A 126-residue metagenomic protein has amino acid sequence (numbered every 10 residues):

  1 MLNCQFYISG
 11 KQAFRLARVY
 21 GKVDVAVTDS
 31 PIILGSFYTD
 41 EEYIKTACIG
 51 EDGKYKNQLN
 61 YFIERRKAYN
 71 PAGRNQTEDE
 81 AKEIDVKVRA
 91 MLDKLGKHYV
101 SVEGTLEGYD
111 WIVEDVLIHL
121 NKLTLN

Functional and structural regions predicted by a protein language model:
M1-K45: Conserved nucleotide-sensing/catalytic segment adjacent to the nucleotide-binding pocket in NTP-handling enzymes
Y7-G10, F14, R18, A90 (+1 more regions): Charged/polar, solvent-exposed surface patches and flexible loops
R18-K22, K94, K122: Secondary-structure boundary motif
E42-L117, T124-N126: A glycine- and Lys/Arg-enriched "phosphate-lid" helix/loop adjacent to the NTP-binding pocket of small-molecule kinases
